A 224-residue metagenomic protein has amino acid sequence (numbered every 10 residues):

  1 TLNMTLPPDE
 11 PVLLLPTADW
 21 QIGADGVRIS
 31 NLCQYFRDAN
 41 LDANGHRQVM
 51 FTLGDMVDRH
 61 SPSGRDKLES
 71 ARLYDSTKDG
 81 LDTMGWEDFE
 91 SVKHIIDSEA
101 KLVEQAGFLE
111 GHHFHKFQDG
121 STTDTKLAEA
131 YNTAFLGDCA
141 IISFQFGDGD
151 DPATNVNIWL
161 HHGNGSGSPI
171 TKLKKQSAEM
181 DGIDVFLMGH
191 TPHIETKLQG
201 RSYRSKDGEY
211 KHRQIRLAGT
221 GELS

Functional and structural regions predicted by a protein language model:
T1-E90: N-terminal active-site segment of His-dependent metallophosphoesterases
N3-L15, I142-I158, K211-Q214: Beta-strand-turn-beta hairpins that frame and shape the catalytic cleft of phosphate-ester-processing enzymes
D19, M50, D55, S91-V92 (+4 more regions): Divalent metal-coordination and catalytic microenvironments
D25-R28, H60-R65, F117-T125, P169-K172 (+1 more regions): A short acidic (Asp/Glu
Q48-M50, E104, D184: Conserved acidic residues
M56-L136: Active-site neighborhood of divalent metal-dependent phosphoester bond hydrolases
Y131-G147: Active-site catalytic loop in hydrolytic enzyme cores
P152-W159, G163-S224: Conserved beta-sheet core of the metallophosphoesterase superfamily
